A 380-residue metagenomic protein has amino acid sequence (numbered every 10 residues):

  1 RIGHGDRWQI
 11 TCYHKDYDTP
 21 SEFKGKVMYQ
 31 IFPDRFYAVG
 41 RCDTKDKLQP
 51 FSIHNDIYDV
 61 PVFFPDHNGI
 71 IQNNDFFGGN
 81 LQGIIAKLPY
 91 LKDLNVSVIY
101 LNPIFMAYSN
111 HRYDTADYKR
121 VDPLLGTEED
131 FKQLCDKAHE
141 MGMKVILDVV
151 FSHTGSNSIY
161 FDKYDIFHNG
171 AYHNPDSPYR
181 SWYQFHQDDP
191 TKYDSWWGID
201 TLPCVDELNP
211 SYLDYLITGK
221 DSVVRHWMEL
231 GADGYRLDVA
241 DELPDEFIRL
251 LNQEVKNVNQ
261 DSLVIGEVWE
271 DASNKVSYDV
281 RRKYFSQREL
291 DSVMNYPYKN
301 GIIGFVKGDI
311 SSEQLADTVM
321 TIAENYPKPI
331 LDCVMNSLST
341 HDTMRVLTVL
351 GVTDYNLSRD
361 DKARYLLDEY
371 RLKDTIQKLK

Functional and structural regions predicted by a protein language model:
R1-Q30, A38-D56, F64: The feature marks proteins involved in alpha-glucan
R7, K24-M28, P33, V96-V98 (+7 more regions): Extracellular structured ligand-interaction cores
Y13, F32-D34, L208, E267 (+3 more regions): Structured loops at beta-to-helix junctions and adjacent beta-edge loops in soluble globular domains
Y17-S21, I84-N95, C135, I322-Y326 (+1 more regions): Short amphipathic alpha-helices and their capping/turn segments at secondary-structure boundaries
F32-R35, F105, D122, F151 (+3 more regions): Short, flexible loop/turn elements at secondary-structure junctions
P33-S97, I104-L230, L251-N257, N274-K275 (+1 more regions): Substrate-binding/active-site clefts of carbohydrate-active enzymes
C135-M143, S152-H153, S158-N169, D233 (+2 more regions): Active-site-proximal helices and loops of the catalytic beta/alpha 8
I310-K380: Active-site-proximal substrate-binding groove within the catalytic cores of carbohydrate-active enzymes
